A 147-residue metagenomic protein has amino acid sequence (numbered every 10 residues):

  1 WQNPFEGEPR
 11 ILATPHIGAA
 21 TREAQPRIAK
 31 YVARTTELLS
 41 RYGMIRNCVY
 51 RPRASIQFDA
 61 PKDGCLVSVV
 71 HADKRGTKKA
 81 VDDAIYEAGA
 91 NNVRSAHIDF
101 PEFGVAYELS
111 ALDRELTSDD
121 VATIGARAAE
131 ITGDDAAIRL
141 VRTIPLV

Functional and structural regions predicted by a protein language model:
W1-P61, V70-A72, Y107-E115, D135-I138 (+1 more regions): Rossmann-like dinucleotide-binding domain for NAD(H)/NADP(H)
C48-I56, A88-H97: Short amphipathic beta-strand starts and helix->beta connectors
C65: Conserved glycine-rich beta-strand-loop-beta hairpin in the small C-terminal domain of fold type I
D73-R94: Short amphipathic alpha-helix segments
V81-Y86, D119-I131: Short amphipathic alpha-helices in soluble, non-transmembrane regions that often serve as interface/regulatory elements
R94, R142-T143: C-terminal accessory region of SF2 helicases/translocases
D99-F103: AMP-binding (ANL) adenylation modules
